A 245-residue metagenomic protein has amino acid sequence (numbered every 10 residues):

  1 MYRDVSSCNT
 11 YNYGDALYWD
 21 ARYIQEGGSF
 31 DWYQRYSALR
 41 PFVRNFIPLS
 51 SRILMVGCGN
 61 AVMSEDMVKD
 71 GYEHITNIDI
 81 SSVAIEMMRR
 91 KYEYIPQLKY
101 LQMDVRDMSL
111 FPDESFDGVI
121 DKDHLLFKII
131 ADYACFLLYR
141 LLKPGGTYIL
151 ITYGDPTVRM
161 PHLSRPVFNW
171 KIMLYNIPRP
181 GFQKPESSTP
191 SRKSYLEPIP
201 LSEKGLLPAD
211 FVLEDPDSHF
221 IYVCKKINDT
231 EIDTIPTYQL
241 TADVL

Functional and structural regions predicted by a protein language model:
M1-S37, V244-L245: N-terminal, positively charged/glycine-rich alpha-helical extensions of SAM-dependent methyltransferases
D31-S51, V62, D66: Conserved alpha-helix/loop element of class I SAM-dependent methyltransferases that forms part of the SAM/SAH-binding
L54-M108, F136: Class I SAM-dependent methyltransferase SAM/SAH-binding core
R106-V119: A short acidic, Gly/Pro-enriched loop at the edge of an enzyme's catalytic core that lines a small-molecule cofactor
I129-P144: A short glycine-rich, Lys/Arg-flanked "PGG" loop and its adjoining helix->strand segment in the class I
D132-F136, V158-P200: Conserved Class I S-adenosyl-L-methionine
G145-T152: Conserved beta-strand signature within the Rossmann-like core of class I S-adenosyl-L-methionine
E186-L245: Core SAM-dependent methyltransferase catalytic element
